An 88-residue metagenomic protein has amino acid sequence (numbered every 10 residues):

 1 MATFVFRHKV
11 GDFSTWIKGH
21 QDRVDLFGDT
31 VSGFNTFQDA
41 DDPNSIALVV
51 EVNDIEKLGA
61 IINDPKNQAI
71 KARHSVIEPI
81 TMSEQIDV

Functional and structural regions predicted by a protein language model:
M1-I70, H74-V88: Short S/T/G/P-rich N-terminal loop/turn motif that feeds into the first structured element of a domain
